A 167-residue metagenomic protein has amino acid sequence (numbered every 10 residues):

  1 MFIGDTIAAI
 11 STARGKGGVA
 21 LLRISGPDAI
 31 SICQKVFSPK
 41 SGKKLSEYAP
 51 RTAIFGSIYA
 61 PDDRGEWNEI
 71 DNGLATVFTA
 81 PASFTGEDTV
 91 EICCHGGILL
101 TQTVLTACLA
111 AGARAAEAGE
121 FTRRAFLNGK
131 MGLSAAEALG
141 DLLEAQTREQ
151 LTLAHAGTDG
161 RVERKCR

Functional and structural regions predicted by a protein language model:
M1-T152, A156, G160-E163: A glycine-rich (often HGG/GG-containing) alpha/beta subdomain
C166-R167: Charged, amphipathic alpha-helical linker segments immediately N-terminal to NTP-binding catalytic cores
